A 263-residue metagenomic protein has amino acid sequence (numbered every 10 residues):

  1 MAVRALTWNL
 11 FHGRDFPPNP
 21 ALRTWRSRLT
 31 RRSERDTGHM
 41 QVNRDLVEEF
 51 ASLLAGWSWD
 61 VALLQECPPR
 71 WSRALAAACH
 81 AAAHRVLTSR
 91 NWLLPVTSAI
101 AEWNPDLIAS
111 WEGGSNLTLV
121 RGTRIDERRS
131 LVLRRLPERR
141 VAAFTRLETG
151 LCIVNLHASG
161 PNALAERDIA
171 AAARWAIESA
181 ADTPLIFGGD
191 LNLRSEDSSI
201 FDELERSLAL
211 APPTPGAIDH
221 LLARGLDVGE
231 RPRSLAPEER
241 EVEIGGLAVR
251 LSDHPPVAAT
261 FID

Functional and structural regions predicted by a protein language model:
M1-A78, R85-T97: N-terminal, active-site-proximal structural segment of metallo-dependent hydrolase catalytic domains
A5-N9, F50-L75, T145, I153-L156 (+3 more regions): Active-site beta-strand/loop signature of hydrolases that rely on acidic residues for catalysis
L10-G13, P68-R70, S89-N91, R124-I125 (+3 more regions): Short, solvent-exposed loop/turn segments at secondary-structure junctions
P17, S72-L75, C79-A81, A165 (+3 more regions): Short glycine-/acidic-enriched loop or helix-start segments at secondary-structure transitions that form or flank
R35-H39, R129-R134, V154-L164: Surface-exposed cleft-lining segments at the edges of enzyme active sites
Q41-F50, C67, W111, L136-P137 (+2 more regions): Soluble or luminal CAZymes and related metallo-dependent hydrolases
Q65-T149, P237: Structured beta-strand-rich core segments of catalytic domains in phosphoester-bond hydrolases
R124-L133, R174-I186, L191-D263: Metal-dependent phosphoester-hydrolase catalytic domains
